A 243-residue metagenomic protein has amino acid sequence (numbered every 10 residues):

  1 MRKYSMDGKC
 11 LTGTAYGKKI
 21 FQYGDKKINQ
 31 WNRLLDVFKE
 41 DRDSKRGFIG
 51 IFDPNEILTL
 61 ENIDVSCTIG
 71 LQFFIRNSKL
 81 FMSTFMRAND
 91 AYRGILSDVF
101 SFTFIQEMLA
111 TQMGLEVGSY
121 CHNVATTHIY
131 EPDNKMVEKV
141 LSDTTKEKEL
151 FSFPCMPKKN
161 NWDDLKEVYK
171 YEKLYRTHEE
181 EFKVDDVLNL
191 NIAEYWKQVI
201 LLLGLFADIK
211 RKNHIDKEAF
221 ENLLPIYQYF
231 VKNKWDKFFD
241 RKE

Functional and structural regions predicted by a protein language model:
M1-E243: Terminal, non-catalytic protein-protein interaction segments that mediate quaternary/complex assembly
